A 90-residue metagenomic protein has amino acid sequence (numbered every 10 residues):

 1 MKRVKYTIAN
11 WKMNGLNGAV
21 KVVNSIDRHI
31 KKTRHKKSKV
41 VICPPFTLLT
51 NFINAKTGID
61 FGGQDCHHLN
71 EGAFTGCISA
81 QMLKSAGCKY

Functional and structural regions predicted by a protein language model:
M1-I78: Conserved N-terminal beta1-alpha1 strand-loop-helix module at the mouth
G76, K84-S85: Non-catalytic positions within long, well-ordered alpha-helices that form the structural scaffold/packing of enzyme
